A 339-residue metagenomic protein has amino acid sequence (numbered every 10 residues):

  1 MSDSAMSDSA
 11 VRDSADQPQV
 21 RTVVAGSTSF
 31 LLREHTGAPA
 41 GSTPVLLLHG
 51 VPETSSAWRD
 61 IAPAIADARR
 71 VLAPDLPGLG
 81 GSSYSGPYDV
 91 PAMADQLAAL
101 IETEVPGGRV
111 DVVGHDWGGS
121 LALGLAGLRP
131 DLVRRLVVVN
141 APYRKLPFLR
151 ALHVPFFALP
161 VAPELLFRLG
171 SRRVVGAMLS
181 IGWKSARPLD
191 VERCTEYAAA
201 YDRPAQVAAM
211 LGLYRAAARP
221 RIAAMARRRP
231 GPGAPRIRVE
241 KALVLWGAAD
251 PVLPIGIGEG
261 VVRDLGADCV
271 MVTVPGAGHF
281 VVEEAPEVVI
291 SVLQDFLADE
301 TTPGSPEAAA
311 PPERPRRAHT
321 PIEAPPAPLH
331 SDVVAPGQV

Functional and structural regions predicted by a protein language model:
M1-V45, A66-R69, I101, V105-G108 (+1 more regions): Alpha/beta-hydrolase fold catalytic core
D13-P18, T22-L32, P44, S56-A57 (+7 more regions): Flexible "cap/lid" subdomain of the alpha/beta-hydrolase fold that forms the substrate-access gate
H35-G81: Conserved HGGG/HGGXW glycine-rich cap/lid loop of the alpha/beta-hydrolase fold
A277: Conserved short acidic donor-positioning loop in nucleotide-sugar-dependent glycosyltransferases
